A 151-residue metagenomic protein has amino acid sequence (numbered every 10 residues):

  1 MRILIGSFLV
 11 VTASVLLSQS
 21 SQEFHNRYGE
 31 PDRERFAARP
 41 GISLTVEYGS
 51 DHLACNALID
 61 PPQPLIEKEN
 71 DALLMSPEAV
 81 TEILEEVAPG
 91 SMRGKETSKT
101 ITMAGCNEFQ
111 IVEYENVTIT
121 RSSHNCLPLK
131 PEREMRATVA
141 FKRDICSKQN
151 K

Functional and structural regions predicted by a protein language model:
M1-I3, F8-V15, F109-Q110, E115-V117 (+1 more regions): Residue-level marker of intrinsically disordered, low-complexity segments enriched for small/polar residues
I3-G6, V10-E86, N150-K151: Short helix/turn-capping signatures at newly exposed starts of structured segments
I66-K151: Non-cytosolic coordination micro-motifs
